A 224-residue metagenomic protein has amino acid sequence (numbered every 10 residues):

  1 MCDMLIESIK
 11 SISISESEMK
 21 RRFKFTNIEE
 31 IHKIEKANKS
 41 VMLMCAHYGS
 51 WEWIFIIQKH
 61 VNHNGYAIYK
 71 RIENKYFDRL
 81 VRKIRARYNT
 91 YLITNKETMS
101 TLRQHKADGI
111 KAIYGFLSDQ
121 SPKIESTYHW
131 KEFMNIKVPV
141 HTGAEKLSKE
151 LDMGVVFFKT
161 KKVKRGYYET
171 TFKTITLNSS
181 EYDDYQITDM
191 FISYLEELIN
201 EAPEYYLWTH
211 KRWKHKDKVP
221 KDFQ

Functional and structural regions predicted by a protein language model:
M1-C45, D78-K83, N89: Membrane-anchoring hydrophobic helices of lipid-metabolizing enzymes
M1-S13, Q58-K75, R103-Q120, Y194: Short N-terminal secondary-structure initiator segments
S13-E18, F23, N27-E29, E52 (+5 more regions): Solvent-exposed, flexible loop/coil residues
F23, V41, G65, Y114 (+1 more regions): A broad, low-specificity signal marking well-ordered, structured residues that form hydrophobic/aromatic
I31-H32, F55, D78-R82, R103 (+2 more regions): Short amphipathic alpha-helical segments and helix-helix/interface helices
E35, H60, K96-Q224: Non-catalytic C-terminal accessory region of glycerolipid acyltransferases and related lyso-lipid remodeling enzymes
A37-E97, K123-I136: Catalytic core of membrane glycerolipid acyltransferases/transacylases, capturing the structured, soluble-facing
